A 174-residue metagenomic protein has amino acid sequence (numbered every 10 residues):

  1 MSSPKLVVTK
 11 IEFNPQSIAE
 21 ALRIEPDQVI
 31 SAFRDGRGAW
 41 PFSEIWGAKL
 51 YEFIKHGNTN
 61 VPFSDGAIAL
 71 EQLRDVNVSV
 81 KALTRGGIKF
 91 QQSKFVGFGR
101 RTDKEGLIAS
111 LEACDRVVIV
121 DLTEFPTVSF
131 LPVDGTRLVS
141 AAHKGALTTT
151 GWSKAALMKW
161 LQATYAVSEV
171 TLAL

Functional and structural regions predicted by a protein language model:
M1-L174: Nucleic-acid endonuclease domains
